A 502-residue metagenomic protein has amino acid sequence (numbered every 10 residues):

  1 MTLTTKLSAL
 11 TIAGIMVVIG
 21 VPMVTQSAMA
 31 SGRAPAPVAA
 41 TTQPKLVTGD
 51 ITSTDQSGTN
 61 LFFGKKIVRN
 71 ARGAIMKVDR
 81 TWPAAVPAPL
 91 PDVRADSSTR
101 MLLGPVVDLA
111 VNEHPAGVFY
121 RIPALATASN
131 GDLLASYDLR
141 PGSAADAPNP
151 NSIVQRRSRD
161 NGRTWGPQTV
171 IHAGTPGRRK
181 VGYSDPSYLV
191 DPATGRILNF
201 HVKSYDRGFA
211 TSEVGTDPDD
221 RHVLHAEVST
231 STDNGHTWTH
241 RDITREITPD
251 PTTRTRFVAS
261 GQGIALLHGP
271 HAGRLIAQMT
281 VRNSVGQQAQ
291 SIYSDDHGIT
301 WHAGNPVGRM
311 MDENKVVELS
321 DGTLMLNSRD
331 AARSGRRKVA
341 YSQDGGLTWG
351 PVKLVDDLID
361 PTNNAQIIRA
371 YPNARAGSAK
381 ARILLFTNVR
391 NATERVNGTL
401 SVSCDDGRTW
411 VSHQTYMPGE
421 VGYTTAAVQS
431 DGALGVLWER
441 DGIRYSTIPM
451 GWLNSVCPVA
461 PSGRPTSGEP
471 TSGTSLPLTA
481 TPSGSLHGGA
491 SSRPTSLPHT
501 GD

Functional and structural regions predicted by a protein language model:
M1-S31: Secretory targeting and sorting signals
T5, A9-I12, T25, T48 (+8 more regions): Generic detector of low-complexity/intrinsically disordered segments and short hydrophobic N-terminal stretches
V18-T25, A39, T48, V68-R69 (+4 more regions): N-terminal non-cleavable signal-anchor helices
I19-Q43, R464-G468, S485-G489, R493-D502: C-terminal region of N-terminal signal peptides and the immediate post-cleavage residues of exported proteins
A34-V38, A84, A88-D92, T466 (+1 more regions): Low-complexity, intrinsically disordered tandem-repeat tracts enriched in small/polar residues
P44, G64, G73, D79-G463: Asp-box/BNR beta-propeller blade signature and adjacent active/binding-site loops in extracellular glycan-interacting
L46-F62, I67-T81, P465-S496: Long, low-complexity repeat tracts used as extracellular stalks/passenger repeats and O-glycosylation platforms
